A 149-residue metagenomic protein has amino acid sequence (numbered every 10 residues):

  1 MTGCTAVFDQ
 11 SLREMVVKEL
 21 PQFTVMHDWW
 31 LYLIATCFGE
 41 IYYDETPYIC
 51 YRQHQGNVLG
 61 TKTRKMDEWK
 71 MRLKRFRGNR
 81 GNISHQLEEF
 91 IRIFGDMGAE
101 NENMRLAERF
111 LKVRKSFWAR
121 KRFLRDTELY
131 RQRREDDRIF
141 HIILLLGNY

Functional and structural regions predicted by a protein language model:
M1-T61: Conserved nucleotide-sugar donor-binding catalytic segment
D9, M97-E100: Ser/Thr-centered flexible coil motifs
S11, G81, H85-E88, R105 (+1 more regions): Generic alpha-helical secondary structure signal
M15-E19, E89, I93, F110 (+1 more regions): Residues that form generic nucleotide/phosphate-binding pockets
M26-H27, M66, K115: Intrinsically disordered regions, especially transient/low-confidence alpha-helical propensity segments and coil-helix
Y43-Q53, K65-R75, R120-E135: Short, Lys/Arg-enriched charge-dense amphipathic segments
Y51-Q55, G60-M97: Catalytic core of nucleotide-sugar-dependent glycosyltransferases
E100-Y149: Membrane-interface aromatic/basic loop that binds lipid-linked glycans or pyrophosphate carriers, typified by
